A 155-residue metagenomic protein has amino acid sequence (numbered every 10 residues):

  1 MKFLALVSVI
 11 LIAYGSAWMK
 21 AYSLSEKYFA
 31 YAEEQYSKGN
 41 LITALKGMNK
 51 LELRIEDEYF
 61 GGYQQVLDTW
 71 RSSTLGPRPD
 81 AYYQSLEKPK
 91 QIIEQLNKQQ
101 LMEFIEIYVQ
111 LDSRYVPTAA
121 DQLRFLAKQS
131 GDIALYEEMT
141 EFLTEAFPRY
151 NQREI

Functional and structural regions predicted by a protein language model:
K2-K20: Hydrophobic membrane-insertion alpha-helices, especially the h-region of bacterial N-terminal signal peptides
S16-K20, P77, Q110-L111, G131: Structural signature of alpha-solenoid helical repeat scaffolds
A17, L24, F29, Y36-S37 (+2 more regions): Hydrophobic/aromatic side-chain positions at a characteristic register within alpha-helices of tetratricopeptide repeats
K20-A21, E26-K27, Q65-R71: Alpha-helical membrane-targeting segments
Y28-M48: Short extracytoplasmic/periplasmic juxtamembrane "stem" segments immediately C-terminal to an N-terminal membrane anchor
Y36, G47-L96: Extracytoplasmic/periplasmic/luminal assembly and interaction segments in envelope/secretory/respiratory proteins
N40, E52-I55, S130, F147: Sec/Tat-exported extracytoplasmic proteins
Y82-I155: Non-cytosolic head/periplasmic domains of membrane-anchored proteins
